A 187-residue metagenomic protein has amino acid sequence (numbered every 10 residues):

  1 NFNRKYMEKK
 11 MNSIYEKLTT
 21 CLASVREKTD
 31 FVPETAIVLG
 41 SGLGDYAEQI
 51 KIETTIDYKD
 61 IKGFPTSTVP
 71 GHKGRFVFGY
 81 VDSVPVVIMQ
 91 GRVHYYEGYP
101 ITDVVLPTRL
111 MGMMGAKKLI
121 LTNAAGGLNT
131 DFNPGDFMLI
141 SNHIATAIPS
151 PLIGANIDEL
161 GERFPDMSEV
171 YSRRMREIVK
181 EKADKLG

Functional and structural regions predicted by a protein language model:
N1-K9: N-terminal amphipathic/basic-hydrophobic helices that include classical n-h-c signal peptides and signal-anchor
E8-M167: Metabolite-binding pocket within alpha/beta catalytic cores that recognizes anionic/polar moieties
S168-G187: Active-site rim beta-loop-alpha module in soluble metabolic enzymes
